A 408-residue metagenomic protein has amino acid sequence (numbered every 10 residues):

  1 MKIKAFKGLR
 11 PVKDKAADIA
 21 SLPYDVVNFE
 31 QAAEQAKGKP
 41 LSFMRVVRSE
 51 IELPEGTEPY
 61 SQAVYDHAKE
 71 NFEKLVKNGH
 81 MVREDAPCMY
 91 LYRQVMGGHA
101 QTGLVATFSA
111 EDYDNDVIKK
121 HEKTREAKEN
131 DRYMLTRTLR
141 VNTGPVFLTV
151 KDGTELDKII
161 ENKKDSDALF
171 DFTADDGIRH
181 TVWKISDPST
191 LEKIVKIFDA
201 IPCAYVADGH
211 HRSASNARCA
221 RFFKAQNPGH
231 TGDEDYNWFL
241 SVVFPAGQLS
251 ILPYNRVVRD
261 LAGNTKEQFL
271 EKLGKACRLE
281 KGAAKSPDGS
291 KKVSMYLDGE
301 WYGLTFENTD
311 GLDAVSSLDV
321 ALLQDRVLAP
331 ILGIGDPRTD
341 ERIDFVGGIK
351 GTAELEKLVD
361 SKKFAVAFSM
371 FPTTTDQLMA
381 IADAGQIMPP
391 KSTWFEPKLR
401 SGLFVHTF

Functional and structural regions predicted by a protein language model:
M1-F408: Surface-exposed, charge/polar-rich loops and edge strands
